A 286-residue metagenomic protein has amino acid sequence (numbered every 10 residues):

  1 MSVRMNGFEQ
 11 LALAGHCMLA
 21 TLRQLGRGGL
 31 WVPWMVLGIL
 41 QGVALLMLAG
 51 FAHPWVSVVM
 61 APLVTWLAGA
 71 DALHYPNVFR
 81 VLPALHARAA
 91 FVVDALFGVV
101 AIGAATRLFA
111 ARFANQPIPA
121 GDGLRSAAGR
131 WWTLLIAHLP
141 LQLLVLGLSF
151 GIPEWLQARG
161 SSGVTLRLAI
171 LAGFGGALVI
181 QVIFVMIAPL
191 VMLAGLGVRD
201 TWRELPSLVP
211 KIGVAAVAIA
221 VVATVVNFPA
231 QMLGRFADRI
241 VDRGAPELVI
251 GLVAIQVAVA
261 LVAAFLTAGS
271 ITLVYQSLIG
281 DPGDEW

Functional and structural regions predicted by a protein language model:
S2-A20, G26, V36, L40-A84 (+5 more regions): Juxtamembrane transition segments at transmembrane-helix termini in multipass membrane proteins
A20-T21, D122-G123, I187, E204: Short, hydrophobic/aromatic alpha-helical segments in well-folded domains
Q24-V32, A127-L134, H138, L208-A216: Loop-to-transmembrane-helix entry motif
L82-A95, I118-L146, L166-G175: Alpha-helical membrane-spanning segments of integral membrane proteins, especially the hydrophobic core of TM bundles
W131-V164, A172-I187, V226-A230: Hydrophobic alpha-helical segments embedded in or immediately adjacent to the lipid bilayer of multipass inner-membrane
L156-R167, L171, R235-P246: Membrane interface segments of multi-pass transport proteins and intramembrane proteases
G197-V209: Short cytoplasmic-facing helical segments at TM-TM junctions of multi-pass membrane proteins
